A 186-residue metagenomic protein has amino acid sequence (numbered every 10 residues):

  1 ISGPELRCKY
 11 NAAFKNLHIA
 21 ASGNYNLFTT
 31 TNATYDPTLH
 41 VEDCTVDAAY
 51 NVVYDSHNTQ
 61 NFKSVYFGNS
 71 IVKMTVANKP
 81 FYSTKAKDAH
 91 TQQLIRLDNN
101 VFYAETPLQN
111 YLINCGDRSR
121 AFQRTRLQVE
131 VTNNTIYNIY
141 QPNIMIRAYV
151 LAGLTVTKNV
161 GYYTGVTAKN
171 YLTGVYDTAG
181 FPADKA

Functional and structural regions predicted by a protein language model:
I1-A186: Extracellular beta-rich repeat passengers
